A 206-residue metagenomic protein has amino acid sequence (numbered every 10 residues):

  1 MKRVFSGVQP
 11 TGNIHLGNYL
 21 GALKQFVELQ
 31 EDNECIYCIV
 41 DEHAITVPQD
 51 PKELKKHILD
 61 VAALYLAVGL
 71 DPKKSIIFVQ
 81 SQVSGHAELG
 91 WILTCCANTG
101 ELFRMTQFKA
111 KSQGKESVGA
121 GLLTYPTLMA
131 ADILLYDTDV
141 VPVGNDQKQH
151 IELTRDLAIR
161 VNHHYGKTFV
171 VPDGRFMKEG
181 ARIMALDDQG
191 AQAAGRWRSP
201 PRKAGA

Functional and structural regions predicted by a protein language model:
M1-K2, A206: Intrinsic structural disorder
K2-F5, P10-A131: N-terminal Rossmann-like or analogous alpha/beta NTP/dinucleotide-binding catalytic cores that position adenine
K109-A206: Active-site cores that bind ATP or allylic diphosphates and position pyrophosphate for catalysis
